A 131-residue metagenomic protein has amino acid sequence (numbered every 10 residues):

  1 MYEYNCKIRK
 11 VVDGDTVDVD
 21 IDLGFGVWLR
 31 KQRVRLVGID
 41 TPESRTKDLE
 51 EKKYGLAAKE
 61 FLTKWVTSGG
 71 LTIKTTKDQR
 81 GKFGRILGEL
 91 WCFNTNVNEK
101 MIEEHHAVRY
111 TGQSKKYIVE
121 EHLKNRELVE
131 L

Functional and structural regions predicted by a protein language model:
M1-L131: Small beta-barrel nucleic-acid-binding modules, primarily SNase/OB-fold domains and secondarily Tudor-like barrels
